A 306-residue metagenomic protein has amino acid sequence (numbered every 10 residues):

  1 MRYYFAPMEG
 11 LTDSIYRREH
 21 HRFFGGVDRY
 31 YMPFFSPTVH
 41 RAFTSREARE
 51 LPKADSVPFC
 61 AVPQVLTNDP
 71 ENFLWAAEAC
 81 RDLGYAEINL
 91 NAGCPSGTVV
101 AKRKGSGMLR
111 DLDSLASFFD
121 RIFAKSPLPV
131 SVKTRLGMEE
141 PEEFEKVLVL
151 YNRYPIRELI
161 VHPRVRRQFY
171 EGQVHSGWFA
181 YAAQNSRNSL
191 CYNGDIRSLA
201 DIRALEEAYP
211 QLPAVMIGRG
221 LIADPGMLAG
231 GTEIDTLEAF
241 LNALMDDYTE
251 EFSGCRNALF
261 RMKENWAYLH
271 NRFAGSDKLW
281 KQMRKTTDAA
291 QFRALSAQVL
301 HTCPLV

Functional and structural regions predicted by a protein language model:
M1-V306: Flavin-dependent oxidoreductase catalytic cores
